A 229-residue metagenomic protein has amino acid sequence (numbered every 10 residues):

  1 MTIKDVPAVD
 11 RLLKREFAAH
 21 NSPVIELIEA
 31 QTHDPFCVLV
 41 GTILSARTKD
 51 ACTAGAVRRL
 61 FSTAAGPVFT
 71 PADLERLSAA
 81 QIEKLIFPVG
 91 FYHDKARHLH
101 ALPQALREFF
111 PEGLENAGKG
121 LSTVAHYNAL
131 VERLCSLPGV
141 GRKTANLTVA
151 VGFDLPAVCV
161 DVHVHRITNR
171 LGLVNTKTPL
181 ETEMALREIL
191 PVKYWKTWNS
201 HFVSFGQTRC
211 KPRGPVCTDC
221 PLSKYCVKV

Functional and structural regions predicted by a protein language model:
I3-V229: Catalytic cores of DNA base-excision repair glycosylases
